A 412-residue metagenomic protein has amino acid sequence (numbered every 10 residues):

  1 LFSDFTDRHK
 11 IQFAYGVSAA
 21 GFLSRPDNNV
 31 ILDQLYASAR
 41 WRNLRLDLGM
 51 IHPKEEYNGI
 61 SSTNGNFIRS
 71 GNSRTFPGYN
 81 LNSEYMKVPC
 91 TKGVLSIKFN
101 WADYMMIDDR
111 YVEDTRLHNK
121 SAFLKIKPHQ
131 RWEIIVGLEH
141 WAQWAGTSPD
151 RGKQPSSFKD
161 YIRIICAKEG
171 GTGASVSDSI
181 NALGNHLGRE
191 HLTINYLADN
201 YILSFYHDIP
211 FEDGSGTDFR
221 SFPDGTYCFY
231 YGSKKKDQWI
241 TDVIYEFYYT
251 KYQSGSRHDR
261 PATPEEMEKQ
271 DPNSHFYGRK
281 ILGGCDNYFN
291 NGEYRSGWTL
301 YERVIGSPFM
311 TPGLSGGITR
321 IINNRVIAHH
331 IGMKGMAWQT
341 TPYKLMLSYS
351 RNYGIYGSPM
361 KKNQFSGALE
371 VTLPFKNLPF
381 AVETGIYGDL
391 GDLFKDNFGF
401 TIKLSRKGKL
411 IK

Functional and structural regions predicted by a protein language model:
F2, V30-L35, N66, E84-Y85 (+3 more regions): Short alpha-helical segments and helix-capping/turn motifs at coil-helix boundaries
F2-A14, R40-N43, M86-I97, I126-I135 (+5 more regions): Short loop/turn motifs that connect adjacent beta-strands in outer-membrane beta-barrel proteins
Q12-S24, L48, I97-D109, I134-H140 (+4 more regions): Transmembrane beta-strand segments that form the barrel wall of outer-membrane beta-barrel proteins
A14-D108, I126-W144: Outer membrane beta-barrel
S18, S62-G65, A174-D178, T311-G317: Extracytoplasmic loops and strand-loop junctions of Gram-negative outer membrane beta-barrel proteins
P26-V30, N58-G65, D108-L117, T147-G152 (+4 more regions): Outer-membrane beta-barrel translocator domains and adjoining extracellular loop/strand segments of Gram-negative
A102, M106, P128-N195: A conserved mid-domain beta-alpha-beta active-site/ligand-binding segment of alpha/beta enzyme cores
D178-K412: Outer-membrane beta-barrel pore domains
